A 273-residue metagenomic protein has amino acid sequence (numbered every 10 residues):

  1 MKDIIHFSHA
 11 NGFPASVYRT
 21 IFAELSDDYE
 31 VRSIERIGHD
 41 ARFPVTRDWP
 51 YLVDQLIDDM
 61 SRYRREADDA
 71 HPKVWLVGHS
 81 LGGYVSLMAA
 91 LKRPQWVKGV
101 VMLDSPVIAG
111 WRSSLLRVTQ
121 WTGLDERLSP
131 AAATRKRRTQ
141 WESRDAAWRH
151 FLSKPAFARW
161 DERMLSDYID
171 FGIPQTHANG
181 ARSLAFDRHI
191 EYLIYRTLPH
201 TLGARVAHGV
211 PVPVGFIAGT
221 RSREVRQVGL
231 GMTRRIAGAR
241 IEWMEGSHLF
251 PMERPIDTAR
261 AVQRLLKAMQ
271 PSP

Functional and structural regions predicted by a protein language model:
M1-F43: Conserved HGGG/HGGXW glycine-rich cap/lid loop of the alpha/beta-hydrolase fold
H6-A10, H79, A218: The conserved beta1-alpha1 loop
R32, R36-V77, V107, L116-T119 (+1 more regions): Active-site loop/oxyanion-hole signature of alpha/beta-hydrolase fold enzymes
I34-R36, E242-S247: Short glycine-rich catalytic loops that host catalytic nucleophiles or stabilize transition states across multiple
P72-L115: Conserved hydrolase catalytic core segment
V100-Q140, R226: Flexible "cap/lid" loop of the alpha/beta hydrolase fold
R163, I173-R234: Conserved serine/cysteine hydrolase catalytic core
G246-A259: Catalytic histidine-centered segment of alpha/beta-hydrolase-like enzymes
